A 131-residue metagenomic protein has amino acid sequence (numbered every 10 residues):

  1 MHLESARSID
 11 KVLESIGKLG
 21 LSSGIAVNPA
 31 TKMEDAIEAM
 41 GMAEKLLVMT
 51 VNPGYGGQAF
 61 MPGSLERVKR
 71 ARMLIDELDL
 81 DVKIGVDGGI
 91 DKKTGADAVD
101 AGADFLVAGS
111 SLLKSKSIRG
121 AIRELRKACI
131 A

Functional and structural regions predicted by a protein language model:
M1, D87, K114: Conserved SAM-binding loop
M1-K83: Conserved anion-binding
L3, R7-K11, D91, R119 (+1 more regions): Expand to "…catalyze enediolate/carbanion chemistry for C-C bond making/breaking, isomerization, decarboxylation
E4-S5, L47-Q58, A101-I122: Glycine-rich phosphate-binding active-site loops on the catalytic face of alpha/beta enzymes
T31-A43, G88-L106: Catalytic cores of alpha/beta
L46, A71, D87, A98 (+2 more regions): Conserved, mostly hydrophobic/aromatic
M61, L65, K92, S115 (+1 more regions): Electropositive phosphate-/nucleotide-binding environments in soluble metabolic enzymes
